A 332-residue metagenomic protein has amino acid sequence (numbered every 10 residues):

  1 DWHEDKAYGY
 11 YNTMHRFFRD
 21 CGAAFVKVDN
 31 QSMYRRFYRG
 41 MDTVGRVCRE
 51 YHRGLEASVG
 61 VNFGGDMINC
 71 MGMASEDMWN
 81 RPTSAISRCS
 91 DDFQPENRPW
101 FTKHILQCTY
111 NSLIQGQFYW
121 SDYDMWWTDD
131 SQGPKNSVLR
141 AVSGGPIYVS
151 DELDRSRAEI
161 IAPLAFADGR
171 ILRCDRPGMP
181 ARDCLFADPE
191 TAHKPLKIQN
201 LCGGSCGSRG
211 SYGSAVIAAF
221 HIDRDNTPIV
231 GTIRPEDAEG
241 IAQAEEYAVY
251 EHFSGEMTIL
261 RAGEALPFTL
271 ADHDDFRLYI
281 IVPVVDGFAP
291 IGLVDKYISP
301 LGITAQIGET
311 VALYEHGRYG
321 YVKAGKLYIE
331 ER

Functional and structural regions predicted by a protein language model:
D1, Y38-D42: Aromatic- and acidic-residue-enriched carbohydrate-binding clefts of CAZyme catalytic domains
D1-C21, E50-I160, R176-D183, E190 (+1 more regions): Glycan-recognition surfaces
M14-F37: Short acidic catalytic loops
D29, V142, V249: Conserved, mostly hydrophobic/aromatic
M33-F37, A74-W79, Y148-V149, R155-E159 (+4 more regions): Flexible loop/turn segments at secondary-structure boundaries
R140-S143, Y148, L185-E245, D274-K326 (+1 more regions): Carbohydrate-binding surface patches
P163, A167, I171-A192, K197-L201: Short helix/strand-capping turn motifs
A248-A265, E331-R332: Solvent-exposed beta-strand/loop surfaces of large extracellular or lumenal domains
